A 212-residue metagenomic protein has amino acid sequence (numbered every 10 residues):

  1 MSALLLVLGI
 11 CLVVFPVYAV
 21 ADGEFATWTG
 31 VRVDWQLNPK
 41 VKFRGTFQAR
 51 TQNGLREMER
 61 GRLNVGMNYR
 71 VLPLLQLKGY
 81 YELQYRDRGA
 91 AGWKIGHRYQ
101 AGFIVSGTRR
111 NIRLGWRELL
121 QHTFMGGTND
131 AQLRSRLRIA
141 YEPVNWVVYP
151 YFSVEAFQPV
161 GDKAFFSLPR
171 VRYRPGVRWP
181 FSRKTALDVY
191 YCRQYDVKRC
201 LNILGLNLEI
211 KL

Functional and structural regions predicted by a protein language model:
V14-P16: N-terminal signal peptide c-region/cleavage motif recognized by signal peptidases
V20-R70, Q76-K78: Start-of-domain marker
F25-T27, E59-G61, W93-Y99, N129-L133 (+2 more regions): Residues that define the transmembrane beta-barrel architecture of outer-membrane proteins
V31, V65, A101-F103, S135-I139 (+2 more regions): Membrane-embedded beta-strands of outer-membrane beta-barrel proteins, especially the hydrophobic/small aromatic
P39-G45, L74-G79, R110-L114, N145-Y149 (+2 more regions): Repeated loop/turn-to-beta-strand initiation elements of outer-membrane beta-barrel proteins
F47-N53, Y81-D87, G107-R109, L120-F124 (+3 more regions): Transmembrane beta-strands of outer-membrane beta-barrel pores
N68, F103, W179, L201-L212: Outer-membrane beta-barrel "beta-signal"
V105-S106, N111-Q158: Detector for outer-membrane/organellar transmembrane beta-barrel domains, recognizing the amphipathic beta-strand
